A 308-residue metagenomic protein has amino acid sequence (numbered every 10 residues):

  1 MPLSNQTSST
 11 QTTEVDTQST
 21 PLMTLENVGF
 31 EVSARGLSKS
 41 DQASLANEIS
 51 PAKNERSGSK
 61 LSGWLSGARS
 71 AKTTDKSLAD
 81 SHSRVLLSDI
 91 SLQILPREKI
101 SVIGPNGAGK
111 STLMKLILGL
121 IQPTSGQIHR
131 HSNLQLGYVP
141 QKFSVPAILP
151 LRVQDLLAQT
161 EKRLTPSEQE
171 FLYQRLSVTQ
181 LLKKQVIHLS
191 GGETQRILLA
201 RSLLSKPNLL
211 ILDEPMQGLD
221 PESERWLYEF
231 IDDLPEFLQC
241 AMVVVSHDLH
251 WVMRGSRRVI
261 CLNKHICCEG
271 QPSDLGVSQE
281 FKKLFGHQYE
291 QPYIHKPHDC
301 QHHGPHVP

Functional and structural regions predicted by a protein language model:
L118: Helix-to-loop junction immediately C-terminal to a conserved catalytic motif
P166-L181: Conserved ABC ATPase "signature" region
Q185-L189, E193: Conserved ABC ATPase signature
L210-E214: Catalytic Walker B motif of ABC-type/P-loop ATPase nucleotide-binding domains
S246-H247: H-loop/switch region of ABC-family ATPase nucleotide-binding domains
V259-P272: H-loop (His-switch) and adjacent beta-strand-loop-beta switch element of ABC-type ATPase nucleotide-binding domains
V277-Q279, L284-P308: ABC ATPase nucleotide-binding domains
